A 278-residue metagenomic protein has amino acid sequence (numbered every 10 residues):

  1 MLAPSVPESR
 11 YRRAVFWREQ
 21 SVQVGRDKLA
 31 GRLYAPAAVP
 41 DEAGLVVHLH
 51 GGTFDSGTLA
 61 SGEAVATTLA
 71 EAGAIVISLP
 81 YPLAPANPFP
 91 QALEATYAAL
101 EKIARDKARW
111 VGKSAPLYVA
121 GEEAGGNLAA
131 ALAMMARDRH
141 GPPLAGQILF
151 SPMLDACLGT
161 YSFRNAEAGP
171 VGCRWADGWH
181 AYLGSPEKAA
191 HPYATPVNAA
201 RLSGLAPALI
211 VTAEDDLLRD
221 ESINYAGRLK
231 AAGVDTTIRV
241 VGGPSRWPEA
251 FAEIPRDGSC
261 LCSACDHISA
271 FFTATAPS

Functional and structural regions predicted by a protein language model:
S5-S278: Alpha/beta-hydrolase superfamily serine-hydrolase fold, recognizing
